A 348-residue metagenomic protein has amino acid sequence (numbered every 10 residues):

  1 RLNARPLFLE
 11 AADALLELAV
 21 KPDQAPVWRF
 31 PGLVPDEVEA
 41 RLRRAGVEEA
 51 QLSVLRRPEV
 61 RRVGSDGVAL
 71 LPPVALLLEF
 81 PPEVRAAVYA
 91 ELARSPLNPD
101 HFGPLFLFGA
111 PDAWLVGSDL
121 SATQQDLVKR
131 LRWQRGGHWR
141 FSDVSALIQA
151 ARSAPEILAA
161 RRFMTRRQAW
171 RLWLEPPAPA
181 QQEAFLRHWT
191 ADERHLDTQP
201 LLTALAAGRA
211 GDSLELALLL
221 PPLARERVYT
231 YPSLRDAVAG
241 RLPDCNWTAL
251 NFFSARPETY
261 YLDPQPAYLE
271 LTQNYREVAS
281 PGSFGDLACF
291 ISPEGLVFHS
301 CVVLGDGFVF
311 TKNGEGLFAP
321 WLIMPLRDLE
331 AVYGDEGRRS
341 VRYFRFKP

Functional and structural regions predicted by a protein language model:
R1-Y261: N-terminal capping segments
L2-L9, L304-P348: Aromatic- and glycine-rich peptidoglycan recognition patches
E17, V27-R29, S53, A75 (+4 more regions): Ordered hydrophobic segments in well-structured contexts
Q24, D66, V74, R225-R227 (+3 more regions): Generic structural motif recognizing short loop/turn segments at the entrances and edges of beta-strands
L55, L97, A279-S283, V332-G337: Short, surface-exposed loop and linker segments with low hydrophobicity and enrichment for Pro/Ser/Thr
Y89, Y229-Y231, Y260-Y261, Y268 (+3 more regions): Sequence-level detector for tyrosine residue identity
A204, F252, E270-L271, V332: Residues that form generic nucleotide/phosphate-binding pockets
L262-F318: ...with weaker cross-activation on analogous glycine-rich loops/strands in unrelated enzymes
